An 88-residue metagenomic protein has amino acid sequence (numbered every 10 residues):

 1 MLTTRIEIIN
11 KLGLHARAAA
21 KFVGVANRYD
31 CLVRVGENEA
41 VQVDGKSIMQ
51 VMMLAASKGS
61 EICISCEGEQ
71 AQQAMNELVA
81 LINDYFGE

Functional and structural regions predicted by a protein language model:
M1-N10: Short amphipathic
T3, D30, E61: Broad gene-expression machinery/nucleic-acid interaction feature
I9-Q50, L54-K58: Compact, glycine-rich, soluble single-domain proteins
M53-E88: C-terminal structural segments of small proteins and small subunits
